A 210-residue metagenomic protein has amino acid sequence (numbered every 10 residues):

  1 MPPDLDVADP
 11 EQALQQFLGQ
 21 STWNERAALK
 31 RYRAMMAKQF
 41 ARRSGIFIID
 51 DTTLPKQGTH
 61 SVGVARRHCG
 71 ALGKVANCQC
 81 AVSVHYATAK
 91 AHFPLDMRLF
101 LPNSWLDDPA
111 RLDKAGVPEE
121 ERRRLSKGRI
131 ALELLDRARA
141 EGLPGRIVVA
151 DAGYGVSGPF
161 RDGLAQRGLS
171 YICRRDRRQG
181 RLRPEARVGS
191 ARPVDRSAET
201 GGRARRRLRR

Functional and structural regions predicted by a protein language model:
M1-P3, G45-Q57, V84, V148-Y154 (+1 more regions): Short, conserved catalytic/metal-binding motifs centered on acidic residues
D4-Q16: Short, basic interhelical loop/turn and adjoining N-cap of the next helix at nucleic-acid- or acidic-partner-contacting
D6, N24, R123: Catalytic cores of large soluble enzymes that bind and process phosphate-bearing ligands
V7-A8, R42, K90, P144: Short, well-ordered coil loops that connect the C-terminus of an alpha-helix to the N-terminus of a beta-strand
A13-M35, K127-E133: Charged, flexible boundary elements
T22-N103, D108, D113-K114: Active-site-proximal, Lys/Arg-enriched surface segment that forms a nucleic-acid-binding/basic interface patch
A110-R210: An internal, acidic/charged active-site-proximal segment that coordinates divalent cations and/or engages
